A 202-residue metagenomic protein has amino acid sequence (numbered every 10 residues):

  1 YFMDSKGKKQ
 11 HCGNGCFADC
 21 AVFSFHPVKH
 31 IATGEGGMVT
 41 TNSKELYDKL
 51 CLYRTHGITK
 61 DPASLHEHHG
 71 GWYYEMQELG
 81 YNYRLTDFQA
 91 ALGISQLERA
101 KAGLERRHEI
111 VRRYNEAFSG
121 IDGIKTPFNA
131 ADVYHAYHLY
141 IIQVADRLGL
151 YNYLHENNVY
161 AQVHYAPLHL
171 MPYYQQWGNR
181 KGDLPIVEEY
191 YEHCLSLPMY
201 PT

Functional and structural regions predicted by a protein language model:
Y1-I31, W72-M76: Conserved active-site segment immediately N-terminal to the catalytic lysine that forms the internal aldimine
K6-G7, N42-T202: PLP-dependent aminotransferase class I/II
Q10-G13, G36, L150: Short, well-ordered strand-loop elements centered on a beta-strand within folded domains, enriched for acidic residues
C16-K60: Active-site PLP attachment segment
